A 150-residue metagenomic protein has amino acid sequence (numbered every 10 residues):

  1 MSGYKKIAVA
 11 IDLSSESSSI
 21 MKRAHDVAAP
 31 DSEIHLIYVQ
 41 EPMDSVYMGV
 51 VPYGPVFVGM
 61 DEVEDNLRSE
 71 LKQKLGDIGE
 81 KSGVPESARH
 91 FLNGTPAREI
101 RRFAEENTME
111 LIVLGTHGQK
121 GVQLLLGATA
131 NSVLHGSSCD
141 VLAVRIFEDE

Functional and structural regions predicted by a protein language model:
M1-S2, D77-I112, D149-E150: Structural beta-alpha unit
S2-V56: Small/aliphatic-rich secondary-structure junction motif
K22, G76, N131-S132: Active-site phosphate/pyrophosphate- and oxyanion-stabilizing loops and adjacent acidic/basic residues in soluble
A28-A29, G79, G83, S138: Short conserved AdoMet
I37, A88-L92, L142: General small-molecule cofactor/ligand-binding pocket signal
P55-E70: A short acidic, glycine-rich active-site loop that binds or catalyzes chemistry on phosphate/adenosine moieties
F103-E150: Gly/Ser-rich helix-loop-strand patches that form or flank binding pockets for ribonucleotide-derived cofactors
